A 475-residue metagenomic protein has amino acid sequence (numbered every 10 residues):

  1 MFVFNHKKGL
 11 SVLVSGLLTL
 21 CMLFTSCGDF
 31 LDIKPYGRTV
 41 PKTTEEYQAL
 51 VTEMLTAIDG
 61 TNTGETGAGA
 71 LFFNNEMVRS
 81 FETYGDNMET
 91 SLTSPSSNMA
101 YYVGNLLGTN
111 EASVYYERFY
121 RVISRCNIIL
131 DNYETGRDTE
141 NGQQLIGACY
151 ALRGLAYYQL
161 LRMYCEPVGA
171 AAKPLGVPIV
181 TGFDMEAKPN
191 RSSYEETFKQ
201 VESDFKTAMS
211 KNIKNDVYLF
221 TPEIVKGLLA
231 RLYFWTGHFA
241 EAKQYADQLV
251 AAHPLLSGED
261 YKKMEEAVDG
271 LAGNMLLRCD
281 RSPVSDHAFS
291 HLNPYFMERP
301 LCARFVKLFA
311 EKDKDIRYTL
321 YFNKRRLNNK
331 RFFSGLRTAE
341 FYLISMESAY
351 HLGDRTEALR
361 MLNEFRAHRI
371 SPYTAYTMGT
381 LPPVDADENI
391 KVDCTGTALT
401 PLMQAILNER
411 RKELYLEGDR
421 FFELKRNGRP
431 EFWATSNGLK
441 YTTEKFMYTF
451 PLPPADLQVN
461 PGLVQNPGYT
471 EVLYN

Functional and structural regions predicted by a protein language model:
M1-S26: Sec-dependent bacterial lipoprotein signal peptides
F2, C27-M77, A246, L359 (+1 more regions): Membrane-proximal, proline-rich intrinsically disordered regions
S91-M163, S192, F205-L219, N329-F333 (+3 more regions): Conserved, well-structured interaction surfaces
M163-S203: Short coil/linker segments at helix-helix boundaries
G237, Y245-E340, S371-D393, L399 (+4 more regions): Hydrophobic-face positions in mid-chain alpha helices that act as interaction patches
